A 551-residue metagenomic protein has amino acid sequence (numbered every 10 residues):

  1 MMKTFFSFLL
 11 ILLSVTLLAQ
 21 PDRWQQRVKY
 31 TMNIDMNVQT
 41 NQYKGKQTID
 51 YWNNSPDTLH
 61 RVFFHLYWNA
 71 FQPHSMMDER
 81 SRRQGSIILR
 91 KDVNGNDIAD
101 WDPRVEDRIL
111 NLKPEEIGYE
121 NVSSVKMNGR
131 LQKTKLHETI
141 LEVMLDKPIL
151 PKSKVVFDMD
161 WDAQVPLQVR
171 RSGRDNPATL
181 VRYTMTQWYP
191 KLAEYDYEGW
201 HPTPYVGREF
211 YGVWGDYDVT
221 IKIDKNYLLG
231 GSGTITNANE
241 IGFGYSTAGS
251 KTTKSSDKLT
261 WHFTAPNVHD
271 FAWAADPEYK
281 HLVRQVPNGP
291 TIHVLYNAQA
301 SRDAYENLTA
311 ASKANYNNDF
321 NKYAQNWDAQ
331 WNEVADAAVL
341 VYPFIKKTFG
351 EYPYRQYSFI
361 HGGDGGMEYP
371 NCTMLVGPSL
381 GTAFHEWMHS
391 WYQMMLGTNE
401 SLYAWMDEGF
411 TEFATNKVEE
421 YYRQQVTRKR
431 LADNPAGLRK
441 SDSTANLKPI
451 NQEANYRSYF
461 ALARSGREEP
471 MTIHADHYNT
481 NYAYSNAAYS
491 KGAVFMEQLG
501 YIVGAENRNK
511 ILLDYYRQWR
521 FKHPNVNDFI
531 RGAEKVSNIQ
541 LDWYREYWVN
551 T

Functional and structural regions predicted by a protein language model:
A19-K44, L541-W543: N-terminal, polar/Ser/Thr-rich
Q47-I49, L66, S153-L167, Y217-K225 (+1 more regions): Short, hydrophobic/aromatic-enriched beta-strand segments in well-ordered soluble domains
W52, D92-G95, D100-A178: A surface-exposed beta-strand-loop module
R61-R130, Y183-T186, K222, N226-Y227: Solvent-exposed beta-hairpin/edge-strand motifs
M76-L89, D162-Y217: Glycine/proline-rich low-complexity spacer/linker segments in large multi-domain proteins
Q187, K191-G199, V206-F384, F413: Hydrophobic helix-coil surface modules that form long, contiguous segments used for peptide/substrate interaction
T373-Q452, L512-L513: Zinc-dependent metallopeptidase catalytic helix centered on the HExxH motif and its immediate flanking segment
Y482-T551: Amphipathic alpha-helical substructures
